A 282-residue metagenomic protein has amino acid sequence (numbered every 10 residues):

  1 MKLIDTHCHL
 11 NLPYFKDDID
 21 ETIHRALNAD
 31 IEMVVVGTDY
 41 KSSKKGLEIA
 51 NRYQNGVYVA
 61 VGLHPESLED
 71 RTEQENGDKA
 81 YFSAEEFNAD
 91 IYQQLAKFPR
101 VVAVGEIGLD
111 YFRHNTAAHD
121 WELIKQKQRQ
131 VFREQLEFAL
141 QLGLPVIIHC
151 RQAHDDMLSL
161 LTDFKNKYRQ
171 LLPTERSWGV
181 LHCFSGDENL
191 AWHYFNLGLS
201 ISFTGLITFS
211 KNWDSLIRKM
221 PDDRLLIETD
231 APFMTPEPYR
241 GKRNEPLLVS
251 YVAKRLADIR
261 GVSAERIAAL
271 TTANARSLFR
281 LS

Functional and structural regions predicted by a protein language model:
K2-L3, H9-I19, Y40-K41, F82-E86 (+5 more regions): Divalent metal-binding pocket/active-site signature
N11-K45: Metal-associated gating/positioning segment near the N- to mid-region
D20-M33, A50, N88-K97: Alpha-helical scaffold segments that flank or form the walls of functional sites
E21-N28, F138, L247-S282: Mid-to-C-terminal alpha-helical segments outside catalytic/metal-binding sites
I31-F87: A metal-dependent hydrolase metal-coordination microenvironment
V34-G37, A60-G62, G105, I147-H149 (+3 more regions): A cross-family glycoside hydrolase active-site/sugar-binding cleft signature
Y58-G62, V102-D110, D223-A231: Non-cysteine beta-strand/loop elements that form the S-adenosyl-L-methionine
G198-N212: His/Asp/Glu-enriched short active-site or ligand-binding loop at hydrolase and phosphoryl-transfer sites
